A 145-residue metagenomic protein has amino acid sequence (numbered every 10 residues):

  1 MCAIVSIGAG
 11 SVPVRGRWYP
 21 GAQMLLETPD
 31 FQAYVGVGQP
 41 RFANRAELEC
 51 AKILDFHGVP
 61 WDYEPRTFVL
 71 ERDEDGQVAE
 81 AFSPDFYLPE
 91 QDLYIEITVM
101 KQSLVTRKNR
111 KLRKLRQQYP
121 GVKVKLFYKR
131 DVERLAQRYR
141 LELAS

Functional and structural regions predicted by a protein language model:
C2-S145: Electrostatic, structured charged patches in enzyme active sites and in nucleic-acid/phosphate-binding
